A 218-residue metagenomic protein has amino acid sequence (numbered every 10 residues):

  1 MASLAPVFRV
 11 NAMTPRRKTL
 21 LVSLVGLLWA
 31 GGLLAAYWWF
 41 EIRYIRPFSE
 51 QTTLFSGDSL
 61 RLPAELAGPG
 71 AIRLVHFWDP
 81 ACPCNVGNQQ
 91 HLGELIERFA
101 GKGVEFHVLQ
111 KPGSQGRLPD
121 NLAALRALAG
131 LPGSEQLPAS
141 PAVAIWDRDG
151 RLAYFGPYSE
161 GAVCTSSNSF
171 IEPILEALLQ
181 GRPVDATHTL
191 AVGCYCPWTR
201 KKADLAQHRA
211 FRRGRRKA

Functional and structural regions predicted by a protein language model:
M1-K18: N-terminal Lys/Arg-rich, disordered targeting/topogenic segments
L20-W39: Hydrophobic membrane-insertion alpha-helices, especially the h-region of bacterial N-terminal signal peptides
A36-Q51: Aromatic-capped interface at the extracytoplasmic side of an N-terminal signal-anchor transmembrane helix
S49-E65: Short extracytoplasmic/periplasmic juxtamembrane "stem" segments immediately C-terminal to an N-terminal membrane anchor
E65-V86, H91-L92, L175: Short active-site neighborhood of thiol/selenol oxidoreductases, capturing the structured segment around
Q89-Q110: Conserved helix-turn-beta segment immediately C-terminal to the redox Cys motif in thioredoxin-like folds
L118-E160: Short, internal strand/loop/helix patches that form the active-site neighborhood or redox-interaction surface
A153, Y158-A218: Thiol-/selenol-based redox modules, centered on thioredoxin-like and closely related oxidoreductase domains
